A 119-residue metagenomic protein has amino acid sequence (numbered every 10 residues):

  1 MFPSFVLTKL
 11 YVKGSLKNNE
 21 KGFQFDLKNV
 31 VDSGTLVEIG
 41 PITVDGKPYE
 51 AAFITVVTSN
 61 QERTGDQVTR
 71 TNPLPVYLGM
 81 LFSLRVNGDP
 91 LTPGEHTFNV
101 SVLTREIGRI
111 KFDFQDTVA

Functional and structural regions predicted by a protein language model:
M1-A119: Terminal leader/tail segments of proteins
